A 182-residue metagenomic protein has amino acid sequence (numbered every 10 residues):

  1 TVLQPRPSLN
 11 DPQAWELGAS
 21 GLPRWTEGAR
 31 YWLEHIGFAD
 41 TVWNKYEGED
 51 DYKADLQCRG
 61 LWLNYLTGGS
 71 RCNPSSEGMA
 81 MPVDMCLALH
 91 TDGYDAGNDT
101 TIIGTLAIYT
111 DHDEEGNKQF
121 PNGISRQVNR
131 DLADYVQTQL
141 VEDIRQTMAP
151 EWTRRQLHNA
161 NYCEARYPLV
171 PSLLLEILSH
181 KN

Functional and structural regions predicted by a protein language model:
T1-I103: Catalytic-core regions of hydrolytic enzymes
E27-A39, T138-E142, R166-P171: Glycine-rich, acidic and aromatic/proline-enriched surface loops and short helix-turn segments that act as binding
T41-N44, D113-I124, K181-N182: Substrate-binding clefts and substrate-entry loops adjacent to catalytic sites of polymer-processing enzymes acting on
S70, M85-E115, T147-N182: Active-site-adjacent mobile loop/cap segments within catalytic or ligand-binding domains
S125-H158: Active-site-adjacent substrate-binding region of metalloamidase/peptidase-like peptide-processing proteins
